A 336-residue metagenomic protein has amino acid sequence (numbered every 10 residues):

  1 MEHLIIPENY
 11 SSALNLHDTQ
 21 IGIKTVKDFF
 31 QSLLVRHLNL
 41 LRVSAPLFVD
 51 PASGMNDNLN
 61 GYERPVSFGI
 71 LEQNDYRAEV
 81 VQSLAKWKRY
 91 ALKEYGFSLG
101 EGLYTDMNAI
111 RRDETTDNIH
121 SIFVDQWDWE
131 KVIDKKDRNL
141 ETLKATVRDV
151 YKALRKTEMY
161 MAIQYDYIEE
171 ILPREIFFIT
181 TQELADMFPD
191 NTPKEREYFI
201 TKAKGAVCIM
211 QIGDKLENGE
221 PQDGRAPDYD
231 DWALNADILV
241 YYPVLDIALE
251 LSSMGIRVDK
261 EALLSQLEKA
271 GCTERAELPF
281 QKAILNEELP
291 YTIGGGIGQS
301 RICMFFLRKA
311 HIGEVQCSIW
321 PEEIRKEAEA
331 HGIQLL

Functional and structural regions predicted by a protein language model:
E2-H120, D128-V132: Class II aminoacyl-tRNA synthetase-like tRNA-binding/catalytic domains
I21-T25, F29, R138-A145, D149 (+3 more regions): Generic recognition of stable, solvent-exposed alpha-helical segments in well-folded globular domains
L34-L41, V150-M161, A310: A generic secondary-structure signal for well-formed alpha-helical elements
D50-G61, E170-I179, P321: N-terminal pre-domains immediately preceding structured catalytic cores
F68-L71, K93-L99, I119-S121, E169 (+4 more regions): A general structural signal for short secondary-structure junctions and capping/turn motifs
E101-L103, V124-D128, K204-A206, D246-A248: Extracellular structured ligand-interaction cores
T105-P193: Extended, charged alpha-beta segments that form solvent-exposed binding/catalytic grooves in nucleic-acid-handling
I110, T180-L336: A translation/RNA-centric and nucleic-acid-associated enzymatic feature enriched in Class II aminoacyl-tRNA synthetases
